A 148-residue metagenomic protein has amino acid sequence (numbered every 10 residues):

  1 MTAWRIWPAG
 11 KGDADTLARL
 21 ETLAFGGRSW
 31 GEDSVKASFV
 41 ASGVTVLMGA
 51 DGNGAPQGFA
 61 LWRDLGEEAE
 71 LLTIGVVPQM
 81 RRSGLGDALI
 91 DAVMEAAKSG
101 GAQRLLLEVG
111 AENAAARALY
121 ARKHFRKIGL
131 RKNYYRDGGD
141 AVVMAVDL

Functional and structural regions predicted by a protein language model:
W4, P8-Q79, S83, D87-A96 (+2 more regions): Acetyl-CoA-dependent GNAT
S42-G43, G138-A141: A short, glycine/Asx- and small/polar-enriched loop/turn that sits immediately N-terminal to a beta-strand
A97-E108, R131: Conserved GNAT acetyl-CoA-binding A-motif
L107-A116, N133-G138: Conserved beta-strand-loop-alpha-helix junction that forms the acyl-donor binding cleft
Y120, F125, M144: Conserved active-site tyrosine of GNAT-family acetyltransferases
K127-G129: A secondary-structure capping/hinge motif
D140-L148: Terminal substrate-recognition subdomain of acyl/acetyltransferases
